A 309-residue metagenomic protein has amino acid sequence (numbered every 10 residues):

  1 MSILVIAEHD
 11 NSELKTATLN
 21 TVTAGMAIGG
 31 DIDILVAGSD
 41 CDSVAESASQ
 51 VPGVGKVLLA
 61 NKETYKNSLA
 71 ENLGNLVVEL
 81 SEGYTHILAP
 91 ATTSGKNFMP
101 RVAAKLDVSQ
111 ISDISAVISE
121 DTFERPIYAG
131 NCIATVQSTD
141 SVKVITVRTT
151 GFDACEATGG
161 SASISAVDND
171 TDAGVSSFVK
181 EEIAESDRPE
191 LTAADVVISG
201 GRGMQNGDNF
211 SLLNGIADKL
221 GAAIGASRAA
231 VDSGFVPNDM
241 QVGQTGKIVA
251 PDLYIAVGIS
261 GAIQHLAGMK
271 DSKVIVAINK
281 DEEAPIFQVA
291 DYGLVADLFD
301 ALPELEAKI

Functional and structural regions predicted by a protein language model:
M1-I309: N-terminal glycine-rich FAD/FM-binding segment characteristic of electron-transfer flavoproteins
